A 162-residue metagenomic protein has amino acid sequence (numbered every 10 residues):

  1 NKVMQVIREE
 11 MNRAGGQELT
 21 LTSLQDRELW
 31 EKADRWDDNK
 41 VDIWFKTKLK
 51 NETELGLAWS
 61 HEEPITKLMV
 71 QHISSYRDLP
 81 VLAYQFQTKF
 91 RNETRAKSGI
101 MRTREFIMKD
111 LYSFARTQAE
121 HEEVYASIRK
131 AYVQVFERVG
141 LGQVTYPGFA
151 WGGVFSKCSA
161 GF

Functional and structural regions predicted by a protein language model:
N1-F162: TRNA-recognition modules of translation machinery and tRNA-sensing kinases, especially anticodon-binding
